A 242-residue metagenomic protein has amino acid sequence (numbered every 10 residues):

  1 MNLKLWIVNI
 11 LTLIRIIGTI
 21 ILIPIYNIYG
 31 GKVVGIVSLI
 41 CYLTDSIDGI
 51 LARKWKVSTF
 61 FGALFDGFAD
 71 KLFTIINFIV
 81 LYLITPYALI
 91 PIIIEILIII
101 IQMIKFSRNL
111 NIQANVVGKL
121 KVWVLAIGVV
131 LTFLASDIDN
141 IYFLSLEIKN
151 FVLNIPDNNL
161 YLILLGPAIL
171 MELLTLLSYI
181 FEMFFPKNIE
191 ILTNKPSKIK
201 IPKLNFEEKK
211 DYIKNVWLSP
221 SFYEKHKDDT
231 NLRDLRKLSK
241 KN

Functional and structural regions predicted by a protein language model:
M1-I7, G35-S38, Y42, L110-N242: C-terminal membrane-associated helical module and adjoining short loops/tails
L3, I10-L64, N77-I96, I155-L174: Membrane-embedded alpha-helical segments that form the functional core of polytopic membrane enzymes, especially those
T19-Y26, N77-L81, Q102-F106, V129-S136 (+1 more regions): Structural signal for membrane-spanning alpha-helices in multi-pass inner-membrane proteins, emphasizing helix cores
I20, F65-F78, G118-F133: Small-residue-rich segments of transmembrane alpha-helices in multi-pass membrane proteins, especially helix faces
G49-K54, Q102-I112: C-terminal ends of transmembrane helices
I94-I99, S136-N140: Mobile beta-alpha loop/short-helix "lid" or hinge segments that flank ligand
L97-I101, K121-V124: Active-site-adjacent helix/loop segment of glycosyltransferases that harbors family-specific signature motifs
